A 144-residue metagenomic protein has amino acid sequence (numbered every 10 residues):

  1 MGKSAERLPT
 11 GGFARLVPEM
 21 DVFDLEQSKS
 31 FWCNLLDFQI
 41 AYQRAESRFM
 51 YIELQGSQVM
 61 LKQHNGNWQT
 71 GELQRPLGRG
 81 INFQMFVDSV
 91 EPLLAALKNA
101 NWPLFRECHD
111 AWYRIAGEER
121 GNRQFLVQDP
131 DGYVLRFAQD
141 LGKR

Functional and structural regions predicted by a protein language model:
M1-V17, Q39-Q128, A138-R144: Vicinal oxygen chelate
V22-D24: Conserved beta-strand-loop-alpha-helix junction that forms the acyl-donor binding cleft
S28-C33, L97, G132: Conserved active-site tyrosine of GNAT-family acetyltransferases
